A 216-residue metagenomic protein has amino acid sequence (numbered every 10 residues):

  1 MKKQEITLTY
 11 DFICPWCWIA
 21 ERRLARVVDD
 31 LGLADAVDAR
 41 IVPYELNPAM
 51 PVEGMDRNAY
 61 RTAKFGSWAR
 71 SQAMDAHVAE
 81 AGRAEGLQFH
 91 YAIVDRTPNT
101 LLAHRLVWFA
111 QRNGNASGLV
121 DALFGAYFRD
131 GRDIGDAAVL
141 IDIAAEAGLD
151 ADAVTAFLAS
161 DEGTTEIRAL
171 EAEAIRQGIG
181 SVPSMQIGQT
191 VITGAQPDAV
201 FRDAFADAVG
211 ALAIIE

Functional and structural regions predicted by a protein language model:
K2, I6-I13, I19-V37, I41 (+1 more regions): C-terminal cap of thioredoxin/glutaredoxin-like
R22-D130: Structural alpha/beta surface segment adjacent to cysteine/selenocysteine redox centers across thiol/disulfide enzymes
